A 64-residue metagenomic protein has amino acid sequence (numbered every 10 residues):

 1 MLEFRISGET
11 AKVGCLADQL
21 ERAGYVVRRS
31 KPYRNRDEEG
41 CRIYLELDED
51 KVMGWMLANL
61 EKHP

Functional and structural regions predicted by a protein language model:
M1-P64: Long, contiguous binding/interaction regions
